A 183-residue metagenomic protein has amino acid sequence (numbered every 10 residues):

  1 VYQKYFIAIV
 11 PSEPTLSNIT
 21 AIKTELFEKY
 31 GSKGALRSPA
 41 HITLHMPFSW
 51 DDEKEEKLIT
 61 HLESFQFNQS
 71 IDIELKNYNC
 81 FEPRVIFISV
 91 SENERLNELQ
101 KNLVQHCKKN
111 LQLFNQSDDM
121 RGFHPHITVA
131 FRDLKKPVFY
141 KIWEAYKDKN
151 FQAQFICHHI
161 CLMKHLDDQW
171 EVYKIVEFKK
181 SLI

Functional and structural regions predicted by a protein language model:
V1-D72, V90-A153, H159, Q169-I183: Basic, often amphipathic N-terminal segments
N79-I86: Short, basic/glycine-rich phosphate-binding loops at helix/coil junctions that contact nucleotide phosphates
P83, D167-D168: Short strand-connecting beta-turns/loops that link adjacent beta-strands
L162-H165: Short, exposed beta-strand-loop hairpins at the edges of beta-sheets in extracellular/periplasmic proteins
